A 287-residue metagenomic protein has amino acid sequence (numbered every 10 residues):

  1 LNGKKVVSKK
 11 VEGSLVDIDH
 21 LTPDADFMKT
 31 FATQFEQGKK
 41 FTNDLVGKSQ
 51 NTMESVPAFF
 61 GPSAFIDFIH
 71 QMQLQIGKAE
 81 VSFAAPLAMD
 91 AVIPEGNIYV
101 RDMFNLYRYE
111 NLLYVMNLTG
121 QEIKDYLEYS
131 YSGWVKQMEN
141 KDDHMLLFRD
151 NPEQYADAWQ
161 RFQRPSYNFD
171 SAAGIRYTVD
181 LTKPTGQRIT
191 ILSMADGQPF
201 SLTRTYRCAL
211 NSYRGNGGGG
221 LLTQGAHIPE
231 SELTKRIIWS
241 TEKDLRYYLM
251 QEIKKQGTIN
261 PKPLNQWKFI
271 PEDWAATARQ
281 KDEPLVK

Functional and structural regions predicted by a protein language model:
L1-K287: Catalytic centers of hydrolytic enzymes
